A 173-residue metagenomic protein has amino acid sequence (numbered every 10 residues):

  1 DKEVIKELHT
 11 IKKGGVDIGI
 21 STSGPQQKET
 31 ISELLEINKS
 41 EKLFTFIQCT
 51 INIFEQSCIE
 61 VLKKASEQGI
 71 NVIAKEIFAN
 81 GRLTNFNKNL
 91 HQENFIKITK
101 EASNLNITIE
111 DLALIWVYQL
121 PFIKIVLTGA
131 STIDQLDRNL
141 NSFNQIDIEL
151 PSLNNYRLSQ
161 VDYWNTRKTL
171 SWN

Functional and structural regions predicted by a protein language model:
D1-N173: Beta/alpha (TIM)-barrel catalytic core signal, keyed to glycine-rich beta->alpha loops juxtaposed to Asp/Glu that bind
